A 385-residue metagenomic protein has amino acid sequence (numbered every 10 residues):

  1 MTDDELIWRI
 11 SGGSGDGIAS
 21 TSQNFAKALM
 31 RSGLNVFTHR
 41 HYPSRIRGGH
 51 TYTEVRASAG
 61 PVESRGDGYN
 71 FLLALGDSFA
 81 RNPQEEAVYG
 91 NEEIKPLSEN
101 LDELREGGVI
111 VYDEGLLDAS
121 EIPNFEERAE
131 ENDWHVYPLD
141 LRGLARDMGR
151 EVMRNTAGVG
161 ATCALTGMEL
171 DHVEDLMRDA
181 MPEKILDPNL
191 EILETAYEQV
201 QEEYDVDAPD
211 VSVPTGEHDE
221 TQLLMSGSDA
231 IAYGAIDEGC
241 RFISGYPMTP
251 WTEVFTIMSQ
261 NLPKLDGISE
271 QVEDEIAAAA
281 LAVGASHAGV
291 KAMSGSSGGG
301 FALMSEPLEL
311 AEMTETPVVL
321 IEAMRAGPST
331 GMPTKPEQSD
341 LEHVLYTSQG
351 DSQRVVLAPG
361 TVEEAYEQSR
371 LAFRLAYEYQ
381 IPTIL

Functional and structural regions predicted by a protein language model:
M1-E238: Active-site cofactor/cluster-binding pocket
T2-E93, F242, T249-L345, V355-A376: Thiamine diphosphate
E106, E130-N132, L265, T314 (+1 more regions): Short, structured coil segments at secondary-structure junctions
L139-A145, L345-S352: The feature captures the short pre-catalytic strand/loop hairpin that immediately precedes and shapes the active-site
M168, N189-E203, R354-L385: Structural signature of the thiamine diphosphate
E202-E220, A235-C240, M258-L265, I321-A323 (+2 more regions): Gly-rich Lys/Arg/Thr-decorated short loops/hinges at beta-loop-alpha junctions or inter-strand turns that position
P214-E217, F301-L303, I384-L385: Charge-dense, low-complexity polyampholytic segments
